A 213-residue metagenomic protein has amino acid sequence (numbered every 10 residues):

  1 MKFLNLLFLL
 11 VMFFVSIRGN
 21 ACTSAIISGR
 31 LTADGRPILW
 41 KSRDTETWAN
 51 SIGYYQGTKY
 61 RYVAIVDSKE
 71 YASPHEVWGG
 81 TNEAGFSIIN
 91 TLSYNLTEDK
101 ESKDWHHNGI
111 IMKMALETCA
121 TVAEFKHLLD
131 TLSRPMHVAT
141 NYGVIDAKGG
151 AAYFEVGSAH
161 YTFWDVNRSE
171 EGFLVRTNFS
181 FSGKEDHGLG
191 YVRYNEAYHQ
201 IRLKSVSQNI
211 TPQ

Functional and structural regions predicted by a protein language model:
N5-S16: Bacterial N-terminal signal peptides
L7-L9, I27, D44, D130: Residue-level marker of positions within ordered structural domains that often coincide with functionally constrained
F13, L129-S133, K204: Alpha-helix boundary/capping residues
I17-R18, G35, T121: Generic detector of short, well-ordered, non-transmembrane alpha-helical segments enriched in hydrophobic residues
R18-N20, P135: A short catalytic or substrate-binding loop motif that flags glycine-/basic-rich loops and adjacent residues that bind
A21-H75, G79-K113, T140, D146-Q213: C-terminal, well-structured catalytic/ligand-binding subdomain of enzymes
N108-M136: Intrinsically disordered, low-complexity linker/loop segments enriched in Gly/Pro and charged/polar residues
